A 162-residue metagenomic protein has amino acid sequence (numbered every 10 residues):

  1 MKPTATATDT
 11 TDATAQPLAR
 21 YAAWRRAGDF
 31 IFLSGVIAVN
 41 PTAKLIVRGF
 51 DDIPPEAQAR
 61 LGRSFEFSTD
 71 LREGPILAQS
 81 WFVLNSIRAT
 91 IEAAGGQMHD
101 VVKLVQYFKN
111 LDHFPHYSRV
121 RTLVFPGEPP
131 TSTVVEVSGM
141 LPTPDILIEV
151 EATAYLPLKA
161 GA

Functional and structural regions predicted by a protein language model:
M1-N85, A89-K103, F108-A162: N-terminal presequence-like segments and the immediate start of the first folded domain
